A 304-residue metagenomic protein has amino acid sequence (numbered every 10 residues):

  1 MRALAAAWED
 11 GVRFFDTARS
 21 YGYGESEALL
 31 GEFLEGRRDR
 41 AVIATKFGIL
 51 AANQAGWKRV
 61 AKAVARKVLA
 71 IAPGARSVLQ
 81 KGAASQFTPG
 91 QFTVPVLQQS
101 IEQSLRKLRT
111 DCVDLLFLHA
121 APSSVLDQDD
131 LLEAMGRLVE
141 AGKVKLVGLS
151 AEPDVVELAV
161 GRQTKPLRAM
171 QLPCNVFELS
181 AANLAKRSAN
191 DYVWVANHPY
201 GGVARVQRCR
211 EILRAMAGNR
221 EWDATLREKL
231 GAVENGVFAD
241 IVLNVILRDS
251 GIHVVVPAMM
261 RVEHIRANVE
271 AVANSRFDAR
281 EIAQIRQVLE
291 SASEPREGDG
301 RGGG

Functional and structural regions predicted by a protein language model:
M1-V64, D249: N-terminal binding-site loop/beta-alpha segment at the start of enzyme catalytic domains that lines or forms
L4, W8, S20-Y23, E102 (+1 more regions): Beta/alpha (TIM)-barrel catalytic core signal, keyed to glycine-rich beta->alpha loops juxtaposed to Asp/Glu that bind
E9, V96-L116, A141: CE4/NodB-like, metal-dependent polysaccharide N-deacetylase domain that modifies extracellular/periplasmic N-acetylated
F15, V113, V147: Glycine-centered flexible beta-alpha turn that most often forms the glycine-rich phosphate-binding loop
E27-V42, S100-K107, A182-A189: Short amphipathic alpha-helices and their capping/turn segments at secondary-structure boundaries
V42-K46, V68-R76, V193-Y200: Non-cysteine beta-strand/loop elements that form the S-adenosyl-L-methionine
A51-F87: Alpha-helical membrane-targeting segments
A83-Q98, G231-V233: Active-site mouth loops of central-metabolism enzymes
